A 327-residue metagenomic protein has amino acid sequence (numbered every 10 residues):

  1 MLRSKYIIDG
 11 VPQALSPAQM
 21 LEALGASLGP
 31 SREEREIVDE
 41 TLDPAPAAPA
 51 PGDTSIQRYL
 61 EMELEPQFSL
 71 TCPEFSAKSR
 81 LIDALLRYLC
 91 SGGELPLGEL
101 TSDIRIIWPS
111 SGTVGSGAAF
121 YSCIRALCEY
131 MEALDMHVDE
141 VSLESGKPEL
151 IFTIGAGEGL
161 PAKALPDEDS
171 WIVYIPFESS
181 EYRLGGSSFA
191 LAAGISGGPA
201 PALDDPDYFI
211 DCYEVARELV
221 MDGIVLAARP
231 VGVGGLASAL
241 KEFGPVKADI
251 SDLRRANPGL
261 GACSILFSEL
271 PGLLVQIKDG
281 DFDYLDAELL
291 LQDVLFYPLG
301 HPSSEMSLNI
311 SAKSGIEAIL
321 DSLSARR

Functional and structural regions predicted by a protein language model:
M1-L28, P109, S116-L150, Y213 (+1 more regions): Glycine-/charge-enriched secondary-structure boundary and capping motifs
L2-G197: Glycine-rich phosphate/pyrophosphate-binding loop regions near the starts of catalytic domains
L70-P73, A77-S79, L85, L165-G244 (+3 more regions): Long hydrophobic segments that form regular secondary structure
